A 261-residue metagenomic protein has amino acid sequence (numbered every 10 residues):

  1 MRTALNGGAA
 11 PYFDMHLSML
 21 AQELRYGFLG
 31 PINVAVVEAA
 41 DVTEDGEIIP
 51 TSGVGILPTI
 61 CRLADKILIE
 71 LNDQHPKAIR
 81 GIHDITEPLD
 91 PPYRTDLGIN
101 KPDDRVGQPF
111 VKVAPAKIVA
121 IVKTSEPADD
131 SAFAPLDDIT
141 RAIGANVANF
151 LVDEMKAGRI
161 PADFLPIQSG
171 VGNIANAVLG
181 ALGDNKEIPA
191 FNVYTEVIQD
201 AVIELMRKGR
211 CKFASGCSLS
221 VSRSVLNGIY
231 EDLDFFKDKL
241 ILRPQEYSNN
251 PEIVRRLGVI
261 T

Functional and structural regions predicted by a protein language model:
M1-T261: Conserved alpha/beta enzyme-core scaffold
